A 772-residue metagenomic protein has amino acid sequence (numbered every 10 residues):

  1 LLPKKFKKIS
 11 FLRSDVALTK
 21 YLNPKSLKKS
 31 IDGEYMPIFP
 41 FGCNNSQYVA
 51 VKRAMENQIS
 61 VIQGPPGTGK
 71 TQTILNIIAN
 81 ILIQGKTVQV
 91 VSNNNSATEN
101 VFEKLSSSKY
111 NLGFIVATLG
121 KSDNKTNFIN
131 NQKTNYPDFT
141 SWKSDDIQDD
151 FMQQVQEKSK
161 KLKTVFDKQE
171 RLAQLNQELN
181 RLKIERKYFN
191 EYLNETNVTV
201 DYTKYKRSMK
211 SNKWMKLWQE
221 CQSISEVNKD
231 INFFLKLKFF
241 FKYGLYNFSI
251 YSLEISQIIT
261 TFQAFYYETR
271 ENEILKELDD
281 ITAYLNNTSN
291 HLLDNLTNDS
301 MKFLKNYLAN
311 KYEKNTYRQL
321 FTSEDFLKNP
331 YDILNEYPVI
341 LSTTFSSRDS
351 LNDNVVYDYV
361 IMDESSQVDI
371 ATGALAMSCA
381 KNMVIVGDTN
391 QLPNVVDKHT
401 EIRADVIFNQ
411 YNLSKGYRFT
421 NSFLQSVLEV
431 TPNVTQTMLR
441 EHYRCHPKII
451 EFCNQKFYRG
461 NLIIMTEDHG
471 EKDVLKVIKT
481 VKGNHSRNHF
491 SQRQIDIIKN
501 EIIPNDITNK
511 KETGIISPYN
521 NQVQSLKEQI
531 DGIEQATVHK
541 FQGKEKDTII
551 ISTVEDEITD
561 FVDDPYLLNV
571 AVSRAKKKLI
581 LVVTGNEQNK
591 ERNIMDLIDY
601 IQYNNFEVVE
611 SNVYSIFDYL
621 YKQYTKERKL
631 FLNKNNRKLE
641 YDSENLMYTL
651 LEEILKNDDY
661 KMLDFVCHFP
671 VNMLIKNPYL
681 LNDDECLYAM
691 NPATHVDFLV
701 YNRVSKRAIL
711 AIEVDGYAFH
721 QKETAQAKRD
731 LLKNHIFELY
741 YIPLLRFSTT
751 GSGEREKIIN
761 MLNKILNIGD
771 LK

Functional and structural regions predicted by a protein language model:
L1-G42, S211-V356: Conserved helicase NTPase catalytic core signature
A17, L27-E34, I38-I184, Y188-E191: P-loop NTPase Walker
T68, I77-N80, Q84-V101, A117 (+2 more regions): Conserved RecA-like ASCE P-loop NTPase motor core of nucleic-acid helicases/translocases
K121-T126, N130-N286: Charged C-terminal transducer/switch regions of large nucleotide-driven machines
V355-I361, K544-E555, K578-L581: A short beta-strand element within the Helicase C-terminal
H399-T437, N454, D473, I558-D659: Helicase C-terminal subdomain and adjacent C-terminal extension
N461-Q529: Conserved helicase/translocase motor-coupling segment
N612-K772: Nucleic-acid endo/exonuclease domains
